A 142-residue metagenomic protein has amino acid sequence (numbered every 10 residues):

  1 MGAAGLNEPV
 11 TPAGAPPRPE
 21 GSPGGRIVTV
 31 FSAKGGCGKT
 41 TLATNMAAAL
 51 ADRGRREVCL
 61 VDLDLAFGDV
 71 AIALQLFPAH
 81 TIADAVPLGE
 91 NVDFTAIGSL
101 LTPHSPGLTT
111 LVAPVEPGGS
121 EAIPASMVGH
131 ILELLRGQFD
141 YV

Functional and structural regions predicted by a protein language model:
M1-I27: Acidic-aromatic/histidine active-site loop/patch
G2-G5, L42, P78: Membrane-embedded alpha-helical core segments of multi-pass
P17-P19, G35, A48-L50, S99-L100: A generic local secondary-structure boundary/capping motif
G24-I72: Walker A/P-loop phosphate-binding motif and the immediately C-terminal alpha-helix
S32, A83, E116-P117: A short, structure-level motif marking secondary-structure boundaries and short turns
N45, A73-L76, P124-S126: Short, glycine/charged-enriched secondary-structure capping and boundary segments
R53-A113: Phosphate-binding loop that captures ATP/GTP phosphates
E90-V142: Cytosolic-facing regulatory segments adjacent to core modules
